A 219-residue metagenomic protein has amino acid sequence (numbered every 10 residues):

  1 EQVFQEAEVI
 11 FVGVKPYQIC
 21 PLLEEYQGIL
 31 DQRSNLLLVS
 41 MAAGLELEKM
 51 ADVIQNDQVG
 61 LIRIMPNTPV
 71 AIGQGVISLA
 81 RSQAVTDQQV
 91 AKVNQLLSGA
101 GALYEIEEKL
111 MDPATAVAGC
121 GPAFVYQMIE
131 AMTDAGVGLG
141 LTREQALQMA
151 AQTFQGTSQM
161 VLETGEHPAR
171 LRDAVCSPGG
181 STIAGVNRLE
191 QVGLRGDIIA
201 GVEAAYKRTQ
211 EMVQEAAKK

Functional and structural regions predicted by a protein language model:
E1-L79, Q83: Rossmann-like NAD(P)(H) cofactor-binding subdomain of soluble oxidoreductases
V3, I19, M50, T142-M149 (+2 more regions): Small-residue helix-packing motif on alpha-helices
Q18, E46-K49, K92, F124 (+3 more regions): Hydrophobic alpha-helical segments typical of transmembrane helices and their membrane-interface/capping positions
A43-L45, P66-V70, A118, Q152-F154 (+2 more regions): Glycine-rich beta-alpha junction loops
K49-G60, V76-P113, V125-E163, R208: Internal alpha-helical scaffold of NAD(P)-dependent oxidoreductase catalytic cores
I62, M111-A116, P168-D173: Short pre-catalytic strand/loop immediately N-terminal to key active-site residues, enriched for Gly-Thr
G121: Aromatic-residue-lined binding/catalytic grooves and analogous aromatic/hydrophobic interfacial grooves in multimeric
A151-K219: NAD(P)-dependent Rossmann-like dehydrogenase/reductase catalytic/cofactor-binding core
